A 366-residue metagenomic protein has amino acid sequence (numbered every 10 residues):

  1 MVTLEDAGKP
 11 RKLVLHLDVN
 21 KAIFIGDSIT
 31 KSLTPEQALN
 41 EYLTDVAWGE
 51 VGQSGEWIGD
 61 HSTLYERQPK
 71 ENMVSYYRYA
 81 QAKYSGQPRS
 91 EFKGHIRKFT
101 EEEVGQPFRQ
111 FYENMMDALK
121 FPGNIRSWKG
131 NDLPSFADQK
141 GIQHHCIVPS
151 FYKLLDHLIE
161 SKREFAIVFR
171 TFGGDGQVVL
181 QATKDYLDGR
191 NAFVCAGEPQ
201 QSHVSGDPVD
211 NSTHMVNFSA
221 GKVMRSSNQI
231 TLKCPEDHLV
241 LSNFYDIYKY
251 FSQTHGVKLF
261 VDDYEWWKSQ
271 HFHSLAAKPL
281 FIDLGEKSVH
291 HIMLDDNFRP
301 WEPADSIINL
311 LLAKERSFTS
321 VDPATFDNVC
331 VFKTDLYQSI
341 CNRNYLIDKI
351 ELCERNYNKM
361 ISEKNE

Functional and structural regions predicted by a protein language model:
V2-L187, V194-P199, S320-E366: Alpha-helical substrate-recognition element adjacent to the catalytic core
S161, D175-E366: C-terminal cap/substrate-recognition subdomain and adjoining C-terminal extension of metal-dependent phosphatase-like
